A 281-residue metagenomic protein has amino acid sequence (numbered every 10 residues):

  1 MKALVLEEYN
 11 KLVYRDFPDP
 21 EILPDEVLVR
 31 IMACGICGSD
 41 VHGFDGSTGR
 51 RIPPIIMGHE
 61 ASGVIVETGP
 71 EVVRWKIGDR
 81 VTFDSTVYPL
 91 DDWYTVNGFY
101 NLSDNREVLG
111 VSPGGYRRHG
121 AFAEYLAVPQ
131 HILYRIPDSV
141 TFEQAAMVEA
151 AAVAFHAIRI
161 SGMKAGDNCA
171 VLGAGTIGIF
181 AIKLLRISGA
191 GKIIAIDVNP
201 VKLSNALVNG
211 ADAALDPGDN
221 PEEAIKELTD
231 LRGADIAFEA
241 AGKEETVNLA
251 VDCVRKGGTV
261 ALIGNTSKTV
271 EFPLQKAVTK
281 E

Functional and structural regions predicted by a protein language model:
P20-C34, S47-V96, P137-V140: Glycine-rich beta-strand-centered segment in the early N-terminal region that forms part of a ligand/cofactor-binding
C37, I177, V201: Conserved Rossmann-like nucleotide-cofactor binding loop
R80, N168, G258-T259: Short glycine-centered segments of the SAM/dcSAM-binding site in methyltransferase folds
P89-L172: NAD(P)H dinucleotide-binding glycine-rich loop of Rossmann-like/cofactor-binding domains, especially the beta1-alpha1
V153, I177, L185: Hydrophobic/small residue at the entry helix of a nucleotide-binding pocket
R159-K164, T229-D230, D252: Glycine-rich helix-loop-beta junction characteristic of Rossmann-like nucleotide cofactor-binding loops
V171-A174, R186-L249: Adenosine-nucleotide cofactor-binding segment
I194, D212, E244-E281: Glycine-rich phosphate-binding loop and adjacent beta-alpha segment of Rossmann(oid) nucleotide-cofactor-binding
